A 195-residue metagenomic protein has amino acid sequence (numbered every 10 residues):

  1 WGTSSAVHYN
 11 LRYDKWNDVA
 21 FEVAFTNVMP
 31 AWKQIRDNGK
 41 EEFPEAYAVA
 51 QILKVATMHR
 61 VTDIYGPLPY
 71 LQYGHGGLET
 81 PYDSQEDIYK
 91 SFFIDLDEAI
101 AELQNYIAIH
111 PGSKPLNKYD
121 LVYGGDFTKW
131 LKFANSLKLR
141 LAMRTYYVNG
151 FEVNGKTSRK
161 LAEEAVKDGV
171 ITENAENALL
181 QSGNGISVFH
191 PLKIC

Functional and structural regions predicted by a protein language model:
W1-L53, T57-C195: Structured, solvent-exposed acidic/aromatic patches
